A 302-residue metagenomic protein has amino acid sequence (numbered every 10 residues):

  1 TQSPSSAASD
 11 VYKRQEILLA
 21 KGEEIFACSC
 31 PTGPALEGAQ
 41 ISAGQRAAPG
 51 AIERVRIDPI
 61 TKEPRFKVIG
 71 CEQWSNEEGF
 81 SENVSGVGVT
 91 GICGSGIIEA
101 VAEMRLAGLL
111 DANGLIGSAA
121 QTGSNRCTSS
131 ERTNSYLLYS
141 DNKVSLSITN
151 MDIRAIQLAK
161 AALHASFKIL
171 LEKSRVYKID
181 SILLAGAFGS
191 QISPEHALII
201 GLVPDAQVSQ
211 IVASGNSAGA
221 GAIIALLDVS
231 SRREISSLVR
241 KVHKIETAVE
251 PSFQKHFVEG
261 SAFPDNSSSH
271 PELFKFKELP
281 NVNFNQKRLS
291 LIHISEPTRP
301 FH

Functional and structural regions predicted by a protein language model:
T1-A8, Y12, I292-H302: Single conserved hydrophobic/aromatic residue that forms the stacking wall/gate of nucleotide- or nucleobase-binding
S6-G91, S95-G96, S193-G215: Glycine-rich phosphate-binding loop of actin/hexokinase-like ATP-binding domains
F26, V176-L238: Catalytic phosphate/nucleotide-handling subdomain of diverse soluble enzymes
N76, S130-S147, I182-L202: Short, surface-exposed loop/turn segments at secondary-structure boundaries that line and modulate
E99-L158: Gly/charged contiguous loops adjacent to phosphate- or pyrophosphate-bearing nucleotide/cofactor binding elements
G117-C127, K178-G189, L238-E250: A glycine-rich phosphate-binding loop feature that marks nucleotide/adenosyl-phosphate handling sites
A155-K178: Phosphate/ATP-binding catalytic cores across multiple sugar-kinase/actin-like superfamilies, primarily ASKHA
I224-L291, S295: Acidic, glycine/GT-rich loop-and beta-edge segments that sit at the periphery of enzyme/chaperone cores
